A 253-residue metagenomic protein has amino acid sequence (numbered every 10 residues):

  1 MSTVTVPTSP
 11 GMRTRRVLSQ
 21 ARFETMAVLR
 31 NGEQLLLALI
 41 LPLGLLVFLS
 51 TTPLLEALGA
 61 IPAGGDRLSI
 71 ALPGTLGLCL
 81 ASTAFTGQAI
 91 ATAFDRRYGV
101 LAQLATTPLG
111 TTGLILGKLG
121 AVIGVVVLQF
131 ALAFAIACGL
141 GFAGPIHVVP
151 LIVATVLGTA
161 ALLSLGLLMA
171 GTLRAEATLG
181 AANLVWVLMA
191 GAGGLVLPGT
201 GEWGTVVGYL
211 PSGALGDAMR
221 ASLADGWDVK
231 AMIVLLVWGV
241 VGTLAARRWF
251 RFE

Functional and structural regions predicted by a protein language model:
M1-P7, L223, M232-E253: Junction motif at the cytosolic side of a transmembrane helix
S2-L41, G99: Aromatic- and glycine-rich beta-strand/loop motifs that create alpha-glucan
S2-S19, L197-A231: Short hydrophobic, aromatic-rich alpha-helical segments embedded in or entering the lipid bilayer of multi-pass
L29-A57, S69-A84, A182-G191, V234-V241: Hydrophobic alpha-helical transmembrane segments of multi-pass membrane transport/permease proteins
G44-L45, R67-L140, A182-L184, A190: Hydrophobic alpha-helical transmembrane segments of multi-pass membrane transport proteins
F48-L55, A170-Y209: Transmembrane helix segments
A60-A91, V153-L167, G171, A246: Hydrophobic alpha-helical transmembrane segments of membrane proteins
T111-A181, G226-M232, L236, T243: Alpha-helical transmembrane segments and their short interhelical loops
